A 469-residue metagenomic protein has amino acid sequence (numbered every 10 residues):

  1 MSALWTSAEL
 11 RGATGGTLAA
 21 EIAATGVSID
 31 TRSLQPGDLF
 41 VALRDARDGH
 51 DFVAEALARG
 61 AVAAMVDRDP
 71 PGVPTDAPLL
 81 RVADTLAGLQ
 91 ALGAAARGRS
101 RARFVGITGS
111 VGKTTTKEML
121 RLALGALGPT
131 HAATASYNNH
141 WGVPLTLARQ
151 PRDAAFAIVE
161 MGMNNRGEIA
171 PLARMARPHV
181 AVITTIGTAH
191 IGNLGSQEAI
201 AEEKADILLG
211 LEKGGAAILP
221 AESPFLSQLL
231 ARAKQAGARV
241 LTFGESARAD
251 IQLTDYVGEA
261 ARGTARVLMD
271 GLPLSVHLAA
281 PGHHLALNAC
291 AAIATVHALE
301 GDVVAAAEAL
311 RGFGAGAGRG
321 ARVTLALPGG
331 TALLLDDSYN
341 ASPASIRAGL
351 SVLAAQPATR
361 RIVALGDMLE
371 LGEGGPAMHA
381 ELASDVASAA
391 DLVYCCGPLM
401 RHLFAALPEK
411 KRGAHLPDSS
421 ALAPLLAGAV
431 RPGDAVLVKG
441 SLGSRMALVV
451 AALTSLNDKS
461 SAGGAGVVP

Functional and structural regions predicted by a protein language model:
M1-A91, A95, Q356, D385-S388 (+1 more regions): N-terminal leader/targeting and accessory segments in enzymes
L10, D38, A56, L92 (+14 more regions): Residue-level signal for inorganic ion chemistry
R44-R47, G316-G318, S338-H415, S441 (+1 more regions): Active-site beta-alpha connecting loops in nucleotide-dependent enzymes
V53, L89, I169, K204 (+4 more regions): Generic hydrophobic/aromatic pocket-lining and core-packing "Φ" positions
P70-T75, V182-A332, A358-T359, S384-A387 (+2 more regions): Acidic, Mg2+-coordinating active-site environments of NTP-dependent enzymes
L80-D84, G413-L422: Short acidic-hydrophobic, aromatic-tinged amphipathic segments that line or gate anion-handling sites
G88-A221, S227-A236, A452-G463, V467-V468: Phosphate-binding loop of NTP-binding sites
